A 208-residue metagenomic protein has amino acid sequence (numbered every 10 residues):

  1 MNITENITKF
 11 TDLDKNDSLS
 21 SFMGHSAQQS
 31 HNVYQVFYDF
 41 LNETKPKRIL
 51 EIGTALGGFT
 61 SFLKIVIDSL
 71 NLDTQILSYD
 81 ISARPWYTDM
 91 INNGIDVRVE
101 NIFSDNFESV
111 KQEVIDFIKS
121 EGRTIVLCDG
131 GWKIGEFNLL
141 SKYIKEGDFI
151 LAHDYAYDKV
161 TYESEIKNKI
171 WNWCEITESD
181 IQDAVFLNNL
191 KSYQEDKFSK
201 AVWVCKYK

Functional and structural regions predicted by a protein language model:
M1-I125, G131-K208: A short alpha-helical cap/connector motif
